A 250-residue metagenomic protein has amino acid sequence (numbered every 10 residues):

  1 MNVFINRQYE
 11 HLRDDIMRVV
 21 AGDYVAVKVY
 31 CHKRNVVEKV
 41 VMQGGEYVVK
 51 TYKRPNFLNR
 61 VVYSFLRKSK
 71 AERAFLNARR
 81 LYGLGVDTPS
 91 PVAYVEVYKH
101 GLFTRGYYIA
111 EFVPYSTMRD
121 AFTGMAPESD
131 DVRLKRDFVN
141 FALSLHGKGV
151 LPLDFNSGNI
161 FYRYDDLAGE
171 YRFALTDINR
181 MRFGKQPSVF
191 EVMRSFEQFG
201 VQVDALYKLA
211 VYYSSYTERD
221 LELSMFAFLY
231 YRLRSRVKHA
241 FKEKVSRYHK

Functional and structural regions predicted by a protein language model:
M1-V27, K244: Juxta-kinase regulatory segment immediately upstream of eukaryotic protein kinase catalytic domains
V19-T117, G147-K148, S246: Conserved ATP-binding subdomain of kinase catalytic cores across diverse folds
L58-S64, D120-G124, K185-F190: Short acidic, glycine/proline-rich loop/turn micro-motifs
A71, N77-D87, A121-L153: Conserved kinase catalytic-core helix
K99-T104, D165-Y171: Short, solvent-exposed loop/turn segments that connect beta-strands within catalytic domains and beta-strand-rich
P114, S157, R180: Short, glycine/acidic-enriched loop or turn micro-motifs at the edges of active sites
F155-D165: Hydrophobic residue at the +6 position relative to the catalytic HRD Asp in the kinase catalytic loop
E170-H249: C-lobe/activation-segment region of protein kinase-like
